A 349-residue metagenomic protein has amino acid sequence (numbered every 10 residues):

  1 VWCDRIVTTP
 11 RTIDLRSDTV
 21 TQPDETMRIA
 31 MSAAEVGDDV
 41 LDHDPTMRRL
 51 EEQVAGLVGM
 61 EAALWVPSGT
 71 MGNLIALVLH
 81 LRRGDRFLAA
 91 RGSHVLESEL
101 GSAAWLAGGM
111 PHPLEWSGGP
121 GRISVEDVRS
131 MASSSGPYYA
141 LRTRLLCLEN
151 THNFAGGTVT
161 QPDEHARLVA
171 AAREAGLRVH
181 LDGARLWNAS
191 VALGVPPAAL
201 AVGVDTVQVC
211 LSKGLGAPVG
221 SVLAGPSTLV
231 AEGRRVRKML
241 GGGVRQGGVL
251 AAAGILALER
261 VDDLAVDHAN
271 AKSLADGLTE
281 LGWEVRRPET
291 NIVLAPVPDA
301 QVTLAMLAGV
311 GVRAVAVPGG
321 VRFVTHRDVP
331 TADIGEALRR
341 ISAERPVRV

Functional and structural regions predicted by a protein language model:
V7-V297, Q301-V310, A314-V329, A337-V349: Conserved PLP-enzyme active-site core in the AAT-like
